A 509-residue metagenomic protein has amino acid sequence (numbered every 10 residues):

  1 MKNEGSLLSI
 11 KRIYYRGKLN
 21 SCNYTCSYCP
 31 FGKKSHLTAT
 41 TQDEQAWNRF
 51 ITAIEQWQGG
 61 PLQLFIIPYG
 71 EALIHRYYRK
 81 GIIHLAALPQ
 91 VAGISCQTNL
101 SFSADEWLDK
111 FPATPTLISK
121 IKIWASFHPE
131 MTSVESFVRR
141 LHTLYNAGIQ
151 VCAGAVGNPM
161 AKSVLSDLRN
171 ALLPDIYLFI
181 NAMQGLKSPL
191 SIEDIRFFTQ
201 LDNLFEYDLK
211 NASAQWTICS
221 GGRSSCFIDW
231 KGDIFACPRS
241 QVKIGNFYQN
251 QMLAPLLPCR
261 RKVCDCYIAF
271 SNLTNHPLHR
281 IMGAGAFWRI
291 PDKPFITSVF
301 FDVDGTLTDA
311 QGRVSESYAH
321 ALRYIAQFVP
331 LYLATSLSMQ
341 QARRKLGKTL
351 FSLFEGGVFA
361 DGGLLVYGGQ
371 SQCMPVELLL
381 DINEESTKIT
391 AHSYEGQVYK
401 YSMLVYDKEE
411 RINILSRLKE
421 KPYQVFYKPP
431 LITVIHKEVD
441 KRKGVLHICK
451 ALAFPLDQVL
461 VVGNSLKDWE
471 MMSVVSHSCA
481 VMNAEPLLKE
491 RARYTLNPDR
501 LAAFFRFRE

Functional and structural regions predicted by a protein language model:
E4-A46, C237-P238: Canonical Radical SAM [4Fe-4S] cluster-binding loop centered on the CxxxCxxC motif and its immediate flanking residues
E4-K11, G32, P238-F295: Flexible mid-to-C-terminal extensions adjoining Fe-S/redox cofactors in radical SAM and related proteins
I13, K33-E44, G60-H75, A86-D105 (+3 more regions): Core AdoMet radical
W107-P112, T116-L117, A310-H392: Active-site phosphate-binding/coordination module
I118-F235, G245: Radical SAM enzyme [4Fe-4S]-AdoMet core and its adjacent flexible, acidic and glycine-rich loops/tails across
W288-V303, Y324, F454: Non-catalytic pre-domain segments flanking phosphatase-related domains
F295-G312, M472: Asp-based phosphoryl-transfer active-site loop
E377-M471, N483: Conserved acidic, metal-coordinating active-site core of Asp-based, Mg2+-dependent phosphoryl-transfer enzymes
